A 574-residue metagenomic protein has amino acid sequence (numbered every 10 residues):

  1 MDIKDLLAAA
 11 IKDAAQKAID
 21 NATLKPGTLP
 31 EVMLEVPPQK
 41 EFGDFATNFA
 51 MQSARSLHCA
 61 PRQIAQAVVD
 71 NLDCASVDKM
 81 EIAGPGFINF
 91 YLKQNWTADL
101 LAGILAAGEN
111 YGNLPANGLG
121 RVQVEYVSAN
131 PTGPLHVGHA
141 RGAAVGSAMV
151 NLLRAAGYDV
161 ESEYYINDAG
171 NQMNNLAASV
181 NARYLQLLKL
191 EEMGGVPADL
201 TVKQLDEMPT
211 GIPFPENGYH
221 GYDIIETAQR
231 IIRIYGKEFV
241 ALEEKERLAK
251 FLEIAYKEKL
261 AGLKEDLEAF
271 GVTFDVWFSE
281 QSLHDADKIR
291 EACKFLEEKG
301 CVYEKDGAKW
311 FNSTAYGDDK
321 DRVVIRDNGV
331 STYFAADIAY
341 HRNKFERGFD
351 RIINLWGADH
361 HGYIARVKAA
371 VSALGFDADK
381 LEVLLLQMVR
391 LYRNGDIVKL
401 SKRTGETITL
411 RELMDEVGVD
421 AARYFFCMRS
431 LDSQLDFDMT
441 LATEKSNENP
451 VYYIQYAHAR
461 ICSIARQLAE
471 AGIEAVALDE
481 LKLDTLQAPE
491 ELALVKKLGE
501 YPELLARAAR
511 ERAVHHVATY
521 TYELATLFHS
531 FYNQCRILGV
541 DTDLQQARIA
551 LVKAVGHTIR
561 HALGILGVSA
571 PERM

Functional and structural regions predicted by a protein language model:
M1-A98, E109, N113-M574: Non-catalytic interaction-recognition regions
D99-I104: Short, charged, solvent-exposed linker or helix-capping segments at domain edges/interfaces that act as flexible hinges
